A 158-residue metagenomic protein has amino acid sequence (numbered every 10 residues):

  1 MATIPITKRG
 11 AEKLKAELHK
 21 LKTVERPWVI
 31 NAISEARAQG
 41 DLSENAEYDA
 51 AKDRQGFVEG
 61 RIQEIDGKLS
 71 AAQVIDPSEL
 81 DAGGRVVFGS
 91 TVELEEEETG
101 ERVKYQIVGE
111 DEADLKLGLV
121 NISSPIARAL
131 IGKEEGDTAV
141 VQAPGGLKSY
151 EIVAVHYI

Functional and structural regions predicted by a protein language model:
M1-Q63, I158: Helix-rich terminal scaffold detector
A2-I4, G40, A72, V86 (+1 more regions): Flexible, active-site-adjacent loop/turn segments at secondary-structure boundaries
E17, D41, D49, D53 (+5 more regions): Acidic side chains
E59-E79: Structured, basic alpha/beta domains of bacterial-type, RNA-associated proteins
I75-I158: Non-DNA-binding regulatory cores of transcription-related proteins, predominantly C-terminal effector-binding
